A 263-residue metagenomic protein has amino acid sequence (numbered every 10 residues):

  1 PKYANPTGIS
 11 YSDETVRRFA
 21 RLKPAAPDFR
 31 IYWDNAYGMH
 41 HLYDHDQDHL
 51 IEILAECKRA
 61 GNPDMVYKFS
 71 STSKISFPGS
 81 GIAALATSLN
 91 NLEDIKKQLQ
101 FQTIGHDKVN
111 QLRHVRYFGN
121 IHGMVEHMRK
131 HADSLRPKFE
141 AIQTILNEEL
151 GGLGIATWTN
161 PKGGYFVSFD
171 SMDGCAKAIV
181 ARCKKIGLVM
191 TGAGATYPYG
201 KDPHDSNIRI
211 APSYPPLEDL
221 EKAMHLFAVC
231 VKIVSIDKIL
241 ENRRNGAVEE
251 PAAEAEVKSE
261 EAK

Functional and structural regions predicted by a protein language model:
P1, Y32-N35, S70, A84-A86 (+3 more regions): Short beta-strand segments
P1-D48: Active-site phosphate-binding strand-loop segment of PLP-dependent enzymes
Y3-P6, Y37-M39, S73-S76, L89-L92 (+5 more regions): Short, solvent-exposed loop/turn segments at secondary-structure junctions
I31-W33, H114, G192: Hydrophobic residues in well-ordered beta-strands that form the structural core
A55-R136, E149, I236: Conserved core segment of the aminotransferase class I/II
N62, K185, G200-K263: PLP-dependent enzyme catalytic core of the Aspartate aminotransferase-like
N91-L92, K96-K97, Q102, F166-R209 (+1 more regions): Conserved C-terminal alpha-helix-loop-beta "cap" of PLP-dependent enzymes that closes/shapes the active-site mouth
R129-Q143, I155-D170, K184: Conserved glycine-rich beta-strand-loop-beta hairpin in the small C-terminal domain of fold type I
